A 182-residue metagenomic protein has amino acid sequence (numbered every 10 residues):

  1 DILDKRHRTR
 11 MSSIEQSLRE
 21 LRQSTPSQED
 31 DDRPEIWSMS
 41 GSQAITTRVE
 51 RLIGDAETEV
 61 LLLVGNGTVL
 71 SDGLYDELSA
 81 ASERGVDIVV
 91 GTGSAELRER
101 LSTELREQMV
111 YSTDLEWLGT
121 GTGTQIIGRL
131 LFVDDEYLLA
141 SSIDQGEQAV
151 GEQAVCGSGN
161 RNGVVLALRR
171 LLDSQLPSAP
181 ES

Functional and structural regions predicted by a protein language model:
I2-T46, E50-R51: Amphipathic alpha-helical dimerization/coiled-coil segments that flank or bridge DNA-binding/regulatory modules
S27-E29, N66, V110-L115, Y137-Q148: Short secondary-structure transition/capping segments
S40, G65-V69, G159: A short glycine-/small-residue-rich loop at the edge of a beta-strand within enzyme catalytic domains
R51-L105: Primarily the HKD phosphodiesterase
A56-E57, I127, D135: Short, well-ordered alpha-helix to beta-strand connector turns
T92-R129: HKD-type phospholipase D/PLD-like phosphodiesterase module
L131-S182: Amphipathic alpha-helical interface segments
